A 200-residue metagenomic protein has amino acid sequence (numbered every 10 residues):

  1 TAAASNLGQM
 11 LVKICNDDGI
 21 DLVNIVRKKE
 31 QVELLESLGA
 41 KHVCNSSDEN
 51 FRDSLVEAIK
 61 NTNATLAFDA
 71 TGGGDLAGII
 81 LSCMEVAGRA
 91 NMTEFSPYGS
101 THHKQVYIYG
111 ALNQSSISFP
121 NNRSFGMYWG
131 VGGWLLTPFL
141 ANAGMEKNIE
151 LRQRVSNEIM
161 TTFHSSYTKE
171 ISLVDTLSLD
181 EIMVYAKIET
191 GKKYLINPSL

Functional and structural regions predicted by a protein language model:
T1-E49: Mid-domain Rossmann-like dinucleotide-binding core that forms the NAD(H)/NADP(H) cofactor-binding site
A2-Q9, N16-G19, R27-K28, A64 (+4 more regions): Alpha-helical hinge/cap motifs
C15, L35, A67, I80 (+1 more regions): Terminal peptide-recognition signature
N16-G19, S37-G39, K60-A64, M160-F163: Short, surface-exposed connector motifs at secondary-structure boundaries
Q31-V32, L76, L179: Short, hydrophobic alpha-helical packing/hinge segments within bilobed ligand-binding/sensory domains
L38, H42-G130: Glycine-rich cofactor phosphate-binding loops and adjacent beta1-alpha1 units of small-molecule cofactor enzyme domains
R52-V56, K60, G110-E170: C-terminal substrate-binding/catalytic core of Rossmann-like NAD(P)-dependent dehydrogenases/reductases
L81, A87-N91, T137-L200: C-terminal hydrophobic helical "lid"/dimerization subdomain of Rossmann-like NAD(P)H-dependent oxidoreductases
